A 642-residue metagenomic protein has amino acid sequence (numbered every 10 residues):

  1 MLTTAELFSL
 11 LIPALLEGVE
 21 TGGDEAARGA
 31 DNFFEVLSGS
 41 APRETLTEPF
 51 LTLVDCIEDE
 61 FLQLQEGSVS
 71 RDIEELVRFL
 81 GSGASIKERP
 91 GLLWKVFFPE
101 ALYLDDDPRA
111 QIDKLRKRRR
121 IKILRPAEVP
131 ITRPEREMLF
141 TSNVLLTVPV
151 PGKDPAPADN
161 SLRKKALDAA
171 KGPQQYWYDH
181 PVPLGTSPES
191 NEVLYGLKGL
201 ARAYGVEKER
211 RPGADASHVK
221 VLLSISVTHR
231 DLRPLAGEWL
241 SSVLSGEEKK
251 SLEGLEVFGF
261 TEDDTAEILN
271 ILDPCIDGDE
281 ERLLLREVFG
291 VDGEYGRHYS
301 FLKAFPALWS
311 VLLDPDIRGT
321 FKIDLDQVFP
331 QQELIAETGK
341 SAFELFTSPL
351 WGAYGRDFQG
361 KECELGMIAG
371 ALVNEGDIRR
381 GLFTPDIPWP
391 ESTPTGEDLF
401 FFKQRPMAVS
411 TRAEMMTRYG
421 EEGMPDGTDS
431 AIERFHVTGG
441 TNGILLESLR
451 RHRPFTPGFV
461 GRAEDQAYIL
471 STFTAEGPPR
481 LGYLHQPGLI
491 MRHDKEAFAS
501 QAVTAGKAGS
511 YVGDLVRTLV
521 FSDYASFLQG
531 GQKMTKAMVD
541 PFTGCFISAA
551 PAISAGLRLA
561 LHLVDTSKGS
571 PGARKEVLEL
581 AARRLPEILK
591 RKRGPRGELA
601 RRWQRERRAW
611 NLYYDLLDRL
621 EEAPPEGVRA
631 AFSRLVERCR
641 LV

Functional and structural regions predicted by a protein language model:
M1-M138, V144-P157, V182-E189, E207-K208 (+3 more regions): Terminal low-complexity segments of carbohydrate-biosynthetic enzymes
L2-S9, L16-V19, E25-A26, S310-L313 (+2 more regions): Conserved catalytic core of nucleotide-sugar-dependent glycosyltransferases
T147-N191, G278-L285, L345, E391-S392: A solvent-exposed, charged loop/short amphipathic helix patch at secondary-structure junctions
A158-A169, E189-A216, S242-E247: Short, acidic, metal-binding catalytic loop of nucleotide-sugar glycosyltransferases
L232-I317: Active-site-proximal specificity loops/subdomain of glycosyltransferases
T320: Short aromatic/hydrophobic "clamp" motif used to bind/position activated sugar donors
N442, S448, F459-P478: A short, conserved alpha-helix in the catalytic core of glycosyltransferases
P479-H493: Catalytic beta-strand/loop signature of glycosyltransferases that borders the donor
